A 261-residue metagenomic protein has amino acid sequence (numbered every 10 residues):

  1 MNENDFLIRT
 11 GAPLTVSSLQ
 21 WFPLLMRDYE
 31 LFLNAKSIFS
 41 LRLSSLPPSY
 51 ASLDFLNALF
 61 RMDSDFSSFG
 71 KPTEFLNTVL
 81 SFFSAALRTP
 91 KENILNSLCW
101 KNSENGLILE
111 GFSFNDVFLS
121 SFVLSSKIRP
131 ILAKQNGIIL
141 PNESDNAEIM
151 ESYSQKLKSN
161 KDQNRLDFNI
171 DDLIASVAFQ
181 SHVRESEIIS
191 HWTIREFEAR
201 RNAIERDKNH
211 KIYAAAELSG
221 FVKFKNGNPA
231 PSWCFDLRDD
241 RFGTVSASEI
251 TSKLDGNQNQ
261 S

Functional and structural regions predicted by a protein language model:
M1-M62, F66, V123, P130-E217: An amphipathic, hydrophobic-aromatic interaction surface with interspersed Lys/Arg that forms lipid/phosphate-bearing
P48, S52-F122: Phosphoinositide system proteins, centered on phosphoinositide phosphatases and their trafficking scaffolds
D65-K71, E185, K223-N228: Intrinsically disordered, low-complexity coil segments
S81, E151-Q155, S248-G256: Polar/charged alpha-helical tracts
H191-S261: Alpha-helical oligomerization segments
